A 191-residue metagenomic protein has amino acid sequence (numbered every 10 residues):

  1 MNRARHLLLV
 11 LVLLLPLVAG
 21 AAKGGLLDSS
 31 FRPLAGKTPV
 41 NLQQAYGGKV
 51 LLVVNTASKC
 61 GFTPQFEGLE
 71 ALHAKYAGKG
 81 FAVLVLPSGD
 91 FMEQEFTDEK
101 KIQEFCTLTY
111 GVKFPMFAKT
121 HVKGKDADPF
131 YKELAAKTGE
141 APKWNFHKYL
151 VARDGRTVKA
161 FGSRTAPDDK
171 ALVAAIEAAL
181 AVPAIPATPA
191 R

Functional and structural regions predicted by a protein language model:
M1-L8: Bacterial N-terminal signal peptides that target proteins for export
L8-P16: Bacterial N-terminal signal peptides
A19-G24: Boundary at the C-terminal end of the N-terminal hydrophobic targeting segment
S29-V50, A71-Y76: A short beta-strand-turn-helix
G47-L51, G78-A82, Y110-P115, N145 (+1 more regions): Loop/turn elements at helix/coil->beta-strand transitions in domains of secreted/extracellular proteins
N55-K59: Amphipathic alpha-helical repeat scaffolds
F62-A127: Structural microenvironment flanking redox-active thiols in thiol-disulfide oxidoreductases
P129-R191: Thiol-/selenol-based redox modules, centered on thioredoxin-like and closely related oxidoreductase domains
